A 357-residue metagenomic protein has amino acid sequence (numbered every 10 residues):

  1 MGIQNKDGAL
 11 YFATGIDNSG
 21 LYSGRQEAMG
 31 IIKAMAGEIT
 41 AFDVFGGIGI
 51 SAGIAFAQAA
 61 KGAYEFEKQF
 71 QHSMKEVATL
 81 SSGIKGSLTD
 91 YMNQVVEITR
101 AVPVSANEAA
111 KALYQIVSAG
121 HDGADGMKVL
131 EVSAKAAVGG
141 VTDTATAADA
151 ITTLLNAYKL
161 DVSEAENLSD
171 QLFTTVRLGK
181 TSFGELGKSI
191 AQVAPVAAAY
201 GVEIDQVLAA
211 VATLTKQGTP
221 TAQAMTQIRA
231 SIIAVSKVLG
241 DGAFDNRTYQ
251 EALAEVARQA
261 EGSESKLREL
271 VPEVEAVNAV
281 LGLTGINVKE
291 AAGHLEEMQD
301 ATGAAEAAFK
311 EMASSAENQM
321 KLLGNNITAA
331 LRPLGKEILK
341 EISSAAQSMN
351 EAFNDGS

Functional and structural regions predicted by a protein language model:
M1-N5, N318: Short, conserved catalytic or adaptor-binding loops enriched in Gly and charged residues
D7-A9: Extracytoplasmic
A13-D17, G49-A101, K111-A119, G126-G140 (+8 more regions): Small-residue helix-packing and pore-constriction motifs in hydrophobic alpha-helices
T14, N18-F70, Q217, A234 (+3 more regions): Preference for small-residue-rich
Y22-S23, N107, A124, A145 (+1 more regions): Solvent-exposed, non-transmembrane alpha-helical starts
I84-N93, N107, A222, S263-V271 (+1 more regions): Short, surface-exposed acidic
G240, E251-T328, R332: Hydrophobic, often aromatic-rich secondary-structure segments at membrane interfaces
